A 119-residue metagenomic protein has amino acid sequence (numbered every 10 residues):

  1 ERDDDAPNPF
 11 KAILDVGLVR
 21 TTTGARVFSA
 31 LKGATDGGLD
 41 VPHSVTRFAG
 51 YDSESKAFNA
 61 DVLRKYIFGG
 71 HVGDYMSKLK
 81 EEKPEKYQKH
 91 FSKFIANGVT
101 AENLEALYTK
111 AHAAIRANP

Functional and structural regions predicted by a protein language model:
E1-P119: Ribosome-associated RNA-binding proteins
